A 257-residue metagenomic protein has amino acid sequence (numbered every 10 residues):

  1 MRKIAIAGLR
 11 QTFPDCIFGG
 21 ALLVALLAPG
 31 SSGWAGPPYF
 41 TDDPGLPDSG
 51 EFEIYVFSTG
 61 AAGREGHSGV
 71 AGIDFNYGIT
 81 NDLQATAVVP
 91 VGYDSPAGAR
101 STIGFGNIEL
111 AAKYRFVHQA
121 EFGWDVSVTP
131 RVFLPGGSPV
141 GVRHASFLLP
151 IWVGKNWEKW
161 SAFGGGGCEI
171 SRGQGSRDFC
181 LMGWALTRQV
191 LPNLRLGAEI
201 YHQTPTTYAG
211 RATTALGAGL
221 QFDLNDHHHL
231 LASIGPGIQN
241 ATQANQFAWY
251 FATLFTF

Functional and structural regions predicted by a protein language model:
M1-P14: N-terminal secretory signal peptides that target proteins for export/translocation
L9-R10, A25, F40, T102: Generic hydrophobic-segment detector
C16-G30: Bacterial N-terminal signal peptides
G33-F257: Transmembrane beta-barrel domains of Gram-negative outer membranes and organellar outer membranes
